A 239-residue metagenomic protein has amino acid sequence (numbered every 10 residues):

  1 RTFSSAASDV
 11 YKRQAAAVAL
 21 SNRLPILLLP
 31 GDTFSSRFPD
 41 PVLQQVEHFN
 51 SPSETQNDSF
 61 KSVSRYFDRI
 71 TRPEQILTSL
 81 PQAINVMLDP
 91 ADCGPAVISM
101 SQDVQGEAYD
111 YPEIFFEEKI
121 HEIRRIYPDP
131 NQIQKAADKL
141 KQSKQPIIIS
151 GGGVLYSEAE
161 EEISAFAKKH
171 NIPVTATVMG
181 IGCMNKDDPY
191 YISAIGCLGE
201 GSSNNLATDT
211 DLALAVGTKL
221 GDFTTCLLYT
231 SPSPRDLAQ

Functional and structural regions predicted by a protein language model:
R1-A7, Y11, Y229-Q239: Single conserved hydrophobic/aromatic residue that forms the stacking wall/gate of nucleotide- or nucleobase-binding
S5-D9, P30-V42, G153, V178-C183 (+1 more regions): Acidic, glycine-rich active-site loops and adjacent beta-strand->loop/helix elements that engage anionic groups
S5-G31, I149-G152, N205-T218: A short, small-residue-rich loop immediately preceding and capping a beta-strand
F34, K144-D209: Anionic-ligand anchoring segments at beta-strand to alpha-helix junctions in alpha/beta enzyme folds, i.e., glycine
S35-S59, K186-P189: Active-site-proximal loop->helix
E47-P90, D209-T210: Conserved thiamine diphosphate
E54, Q82, V86-Q142: Conformationally flexible catalytic loops at phosphate/diphosphate-handling active centers
L198-S231, R235: Phosphate/diphosphate-binding loops
